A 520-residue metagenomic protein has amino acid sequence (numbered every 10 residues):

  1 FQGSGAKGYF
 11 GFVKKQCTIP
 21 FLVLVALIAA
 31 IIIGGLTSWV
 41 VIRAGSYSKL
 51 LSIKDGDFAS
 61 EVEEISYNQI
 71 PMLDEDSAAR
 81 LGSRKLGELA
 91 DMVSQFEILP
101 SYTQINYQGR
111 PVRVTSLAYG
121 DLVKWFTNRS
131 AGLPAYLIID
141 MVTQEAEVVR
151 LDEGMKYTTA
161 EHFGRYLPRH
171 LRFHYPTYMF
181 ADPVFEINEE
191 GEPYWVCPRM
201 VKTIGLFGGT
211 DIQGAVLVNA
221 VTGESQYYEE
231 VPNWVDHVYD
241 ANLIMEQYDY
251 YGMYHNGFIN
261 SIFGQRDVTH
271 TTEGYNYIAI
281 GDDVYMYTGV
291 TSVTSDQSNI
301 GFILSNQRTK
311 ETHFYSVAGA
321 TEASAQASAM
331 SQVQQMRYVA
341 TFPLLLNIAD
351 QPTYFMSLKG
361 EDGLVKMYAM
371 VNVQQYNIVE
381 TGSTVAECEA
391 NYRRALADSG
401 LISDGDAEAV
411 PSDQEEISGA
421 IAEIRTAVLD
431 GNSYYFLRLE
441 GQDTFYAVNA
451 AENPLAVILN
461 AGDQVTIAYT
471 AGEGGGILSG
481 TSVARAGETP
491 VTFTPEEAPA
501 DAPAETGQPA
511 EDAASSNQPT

Functional and structural regions predicted by a protein language model:
F1-D512, N517-P519: Soluble extracytoplasmic regions of secretory-pathway and membrane proteins
